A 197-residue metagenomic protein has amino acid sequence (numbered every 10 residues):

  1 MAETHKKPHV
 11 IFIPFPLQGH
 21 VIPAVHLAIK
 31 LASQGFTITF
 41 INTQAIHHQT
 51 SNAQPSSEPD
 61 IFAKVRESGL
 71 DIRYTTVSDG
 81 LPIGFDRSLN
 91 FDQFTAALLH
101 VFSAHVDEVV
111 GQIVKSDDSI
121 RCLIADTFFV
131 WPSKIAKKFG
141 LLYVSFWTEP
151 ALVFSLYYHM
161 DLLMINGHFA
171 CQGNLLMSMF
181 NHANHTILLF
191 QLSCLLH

Functional and structural regions predicted by a protein language model:
M1-H197: Nucleotide-sugar-dependent glycosyltransferase catalytic domains
